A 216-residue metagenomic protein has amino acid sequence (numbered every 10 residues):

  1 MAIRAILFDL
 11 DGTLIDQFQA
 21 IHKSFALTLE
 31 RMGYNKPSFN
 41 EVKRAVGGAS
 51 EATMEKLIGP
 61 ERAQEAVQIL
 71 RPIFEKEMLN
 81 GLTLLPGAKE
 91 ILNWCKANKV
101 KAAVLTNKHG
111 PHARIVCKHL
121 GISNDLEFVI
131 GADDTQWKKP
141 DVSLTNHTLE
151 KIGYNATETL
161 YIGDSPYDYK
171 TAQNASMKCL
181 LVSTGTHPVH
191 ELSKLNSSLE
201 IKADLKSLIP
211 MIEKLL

Functional and structural regions predicted by a protein language model:
M1, N98-V100, I152-E158, L215-L216: Glycine-rich phosphate-binding loop signature in dinucleotide/nucleotide-binding domains
A2-E90, W94, N98: N-terminal helical cap/lid subdomain that shapes the substrate entry/recognition surface in HAD-like hydrolases
A5, P140-Y169: Conserved Lys-Pro-Asp/Glu-containing loop-to-beta segment of HAD-superfamily phosphomonoesterases, centered on
E30-M32, T53-P60, G81, K89 (+4 more regions): Substrate-recognition/cap helix-loop segment adjacent to the acidic, metal-dependent catalytic center of Asp-based
K36-E41, N124-F128, A156-L160: Short acidic capping loops at alpha-helix termini that bridge into adjacent secondary structure
G121-V129, L192-L208: Structural recognition of alpha->loop->beta junctions
L160-E200: Acidic, Mg2+-coordinating phosphoryl-transfer loop and its flanking beta/alpha structural elements, shared across
